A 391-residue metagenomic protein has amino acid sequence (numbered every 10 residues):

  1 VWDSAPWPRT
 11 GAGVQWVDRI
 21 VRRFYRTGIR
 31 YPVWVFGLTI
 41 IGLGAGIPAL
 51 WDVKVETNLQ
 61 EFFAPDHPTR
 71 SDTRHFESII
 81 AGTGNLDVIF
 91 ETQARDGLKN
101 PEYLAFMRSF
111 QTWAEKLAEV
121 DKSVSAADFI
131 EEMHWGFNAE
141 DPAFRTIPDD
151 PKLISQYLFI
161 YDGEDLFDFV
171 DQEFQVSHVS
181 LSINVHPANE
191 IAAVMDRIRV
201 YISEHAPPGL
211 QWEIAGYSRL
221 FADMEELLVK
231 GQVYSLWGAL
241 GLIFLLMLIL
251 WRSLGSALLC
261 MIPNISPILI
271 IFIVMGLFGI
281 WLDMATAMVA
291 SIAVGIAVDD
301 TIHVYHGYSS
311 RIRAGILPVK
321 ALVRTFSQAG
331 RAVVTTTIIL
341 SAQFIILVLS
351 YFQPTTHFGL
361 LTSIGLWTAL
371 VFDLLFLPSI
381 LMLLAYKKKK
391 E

Functional and structural regions predicted by a protein language model:
V1, L277, W281, Q343-L360 (+1 more regions): Transmembrane helix-loop junctions at the membrane interface of multipass transporters and ion channels
V1-L43, R313, P378-E391: Interfacial helix-loop-helix hairpins and adjacent transmembrane helices of multi-pass alpha-helical membrane proteins
R26-R30, E226, K230, Y234 (+2 more regions): Alpha-helical transmembrane segments of multi-pass membrane proteins
P32-M284, M382-E391: Extracytoplasmic
L236, L240, I265, L269 (+3 more regions): Hydrophobic transmembrane alpha-helical segments of multi-pass transport and channel proteins
F244-M247, N264-I265, W281-Y305, A342-I345 (+1 more regions): Hydrophobic transmembrane alpha-helices
A257-F278, A293, H357-L374: Small-residue-enriched core segments of transmembrane alpha-helices in multipass membrane transport and channel
M261, I296, R313-Y351, L370: Pore- and gate-forming transmembrane helices of large, multi-pass membrane proteins
